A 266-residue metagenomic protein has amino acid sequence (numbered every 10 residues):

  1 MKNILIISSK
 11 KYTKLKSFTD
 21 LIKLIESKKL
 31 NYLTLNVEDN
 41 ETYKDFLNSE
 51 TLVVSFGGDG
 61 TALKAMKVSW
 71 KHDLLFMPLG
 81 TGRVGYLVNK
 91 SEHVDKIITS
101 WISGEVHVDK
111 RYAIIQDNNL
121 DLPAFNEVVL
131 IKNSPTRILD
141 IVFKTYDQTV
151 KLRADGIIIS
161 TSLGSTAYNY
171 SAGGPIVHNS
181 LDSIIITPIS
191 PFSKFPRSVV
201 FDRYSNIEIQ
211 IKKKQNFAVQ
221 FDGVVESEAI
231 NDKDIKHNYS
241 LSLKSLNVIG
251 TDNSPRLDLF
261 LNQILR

Functional and structural regions predicted by a protein language model:
M1-L52, F56, K64-K71, S91-D109 (+1 more regions): ATP/NTP phosphate-donor binding region
K16, K64-M66, L87-N89, D140 (+2 more regions): Short glycine-/acidic-enriched loop or helix-start segments at secondary-structure transitions that form or flank
G58-T61, G82, L163-T166: Short glycine-rich anion-binding loops that position phosphate/pyrophosphate groups of nucleotides and phosphorylated
D73-L75: Proline-centered loop/turn at the N-terminus of a beta-strand
G82-G156: Catalytic core of DAGKc-family lipid kinases
V108-Y112, A124-N126, R137-I141, D155-I157 (+5 more regions): A generic structural signal for short beta-strands and their flanking turns/coil linkers
L122, L130, P135, Y146-V150 (+1 more regions): ATP/nucleoside-binding phosphotransfer catalytic cores, i.e., glycine-rich phosphate-binding loops
K151-D155, I159-F195: Gly/Ser/Thr-rich active-site loops/lids in small-molecule metabolic enzymes that frequently grip phosphoryl groups
